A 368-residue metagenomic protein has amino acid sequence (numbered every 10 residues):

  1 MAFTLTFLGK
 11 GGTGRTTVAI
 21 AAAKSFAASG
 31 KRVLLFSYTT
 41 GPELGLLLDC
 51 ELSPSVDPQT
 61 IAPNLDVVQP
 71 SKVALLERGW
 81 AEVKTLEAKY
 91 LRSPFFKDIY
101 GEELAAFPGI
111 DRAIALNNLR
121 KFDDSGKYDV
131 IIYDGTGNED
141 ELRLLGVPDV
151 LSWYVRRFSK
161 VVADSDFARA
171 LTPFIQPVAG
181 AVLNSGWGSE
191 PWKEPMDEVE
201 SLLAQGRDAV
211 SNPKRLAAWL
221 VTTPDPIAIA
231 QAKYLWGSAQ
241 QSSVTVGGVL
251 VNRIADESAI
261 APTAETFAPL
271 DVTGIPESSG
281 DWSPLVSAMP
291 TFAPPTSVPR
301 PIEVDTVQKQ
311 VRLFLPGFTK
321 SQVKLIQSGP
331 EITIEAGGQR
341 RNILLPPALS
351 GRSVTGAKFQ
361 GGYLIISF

Functional and structural regions predicted by a protein language model:
G9-G12: Walker A (P-loop) phosphate-binding loop of P-loop NTPases
R15: Conserved lysine of the Walker
V18: Hydrophobic positions on the alpha1 helix immediately C-terminal to the Walker A/P-loop
A22-F95: N-terminal phosphate/diphosphate-binding loop that engages ATP/GTP or pyrophosphate donors across diverse enzyme folds
Y90-V221, D225, Q231: Phosphate/Mg2+-binding loops and adjacent switch elements in nucleotide/diphosphate-handling enzyme cores
S189-E190, E200-K320, S328-S353, S367: C-terminal lobe/tail of nucleotide-utilizing enzymes
K358-F368: C-terminal beta-strand-rich structural cap/linker in extracellular carbohydrate-active enzymes
